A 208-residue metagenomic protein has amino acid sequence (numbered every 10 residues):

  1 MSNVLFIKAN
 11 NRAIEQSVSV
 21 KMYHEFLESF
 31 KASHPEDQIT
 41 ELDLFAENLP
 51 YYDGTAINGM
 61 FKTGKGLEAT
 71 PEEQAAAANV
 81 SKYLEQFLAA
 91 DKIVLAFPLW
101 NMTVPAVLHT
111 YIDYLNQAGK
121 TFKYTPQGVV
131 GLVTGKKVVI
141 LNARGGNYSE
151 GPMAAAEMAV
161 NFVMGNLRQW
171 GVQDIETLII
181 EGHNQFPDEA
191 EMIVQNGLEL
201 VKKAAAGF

Functional and structural regions predicted by a protein language model:
M1-F97, M102-D113, Q117, E199-F208: N-terminal beta1-alpha1-beta2 submodule of the flavodoxin-like/Rossmannoid cofactor-binding fold
S2, P35, G135-K136, V172: A short helix->loop->beta-strand "cap" motif at the edges of active sites that frequently abuts
A9, A143, I180: Cofactor-binding loop segments of dinucleotide-utilizing enzymes, especially the Rossmann-like FAD- and NAD(P)+-binding
N11-I14, G146-N147, N184-Q185: Short histidine/acidic/glycine/proline-rich micro-motifs that form metal- and phosphate-coordinating active-site loops
E28, E150-F208: Glycine-rich phosphate/pyrophosphate-binding loop and the adjoining helix
N79-V80, T125, A159, G197: Amphipathic coiled-coil/heptad-repeat helices and related helical stalk/stem segments that mediate oligomerization
A118-Y124: Substrate-gripping "pore-loop 1 plus following alpha2 helix"
Y124-Q169: Short, glycine-/small-residue-rich phosphate/pyrophosphate-handling segment
